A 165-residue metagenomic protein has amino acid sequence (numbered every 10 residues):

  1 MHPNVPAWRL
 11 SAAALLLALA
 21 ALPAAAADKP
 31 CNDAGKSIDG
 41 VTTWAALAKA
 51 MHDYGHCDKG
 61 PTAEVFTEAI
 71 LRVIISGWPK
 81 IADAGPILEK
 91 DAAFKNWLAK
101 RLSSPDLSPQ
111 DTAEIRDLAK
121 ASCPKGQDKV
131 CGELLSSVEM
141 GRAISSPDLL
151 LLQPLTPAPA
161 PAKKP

Functional and structural regions predicted by a protein language model:
H2-A12: Bacterial N-terminal signal peptides that target proteins for export
A13-L17: Hydrophobic helical h-region of N-terminal Sec-dependent signal peptides in bacterial secretory/periplasmic proteins
A21-P23: N-terminal signal peptide c-region/cleavage motif recognized by signal peptidases
A26-A27, D53, A119, Q127: Secretory pathway export signals and precursors
A27-T67: N-terminal secretory signal peptides
T43, M51, I87, P154-P157: Extended amphipathic alpha-helical repeat scaffolds
K59-L149: Extended alpha-helical scaffolding segments
S146-P165: Compositionally biased, proline/threonine/alanine/serine-rich low-complexity intrinsically disordered stretches
